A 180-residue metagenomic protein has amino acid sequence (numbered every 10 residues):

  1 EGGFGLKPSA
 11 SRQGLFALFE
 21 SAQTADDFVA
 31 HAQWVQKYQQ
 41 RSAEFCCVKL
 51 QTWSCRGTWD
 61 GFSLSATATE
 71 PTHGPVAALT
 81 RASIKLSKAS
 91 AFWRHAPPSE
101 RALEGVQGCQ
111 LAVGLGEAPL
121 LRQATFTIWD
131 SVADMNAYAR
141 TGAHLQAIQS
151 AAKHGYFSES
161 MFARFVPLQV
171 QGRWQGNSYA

Functional and structural regions predicted by a protein language model:
E1-Q13, A22-F28, Q40-A124, A133-G142 (+1 more regions): Short S/T/G/P-rich N-terminal loop/turn motif that feeds into the first structured element of a domain
F16-L18: Extended repeat-based interaction scaffolds and adjacent low-complexity, acidic/S/T/P-biased segments that form broad
E20, Q149: Residue-level marker of positions within ordered structural domains that often coincide with functionally constrained
Q33-S42, L145-I148: A common structural junction motif
